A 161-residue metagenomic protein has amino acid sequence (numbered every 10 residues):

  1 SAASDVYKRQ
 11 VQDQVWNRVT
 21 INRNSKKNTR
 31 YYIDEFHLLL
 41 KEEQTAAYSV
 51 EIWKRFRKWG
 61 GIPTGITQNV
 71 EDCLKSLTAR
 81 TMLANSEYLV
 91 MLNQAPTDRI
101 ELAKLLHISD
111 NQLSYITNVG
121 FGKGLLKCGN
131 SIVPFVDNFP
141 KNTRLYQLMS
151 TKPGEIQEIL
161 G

Functional and structural regions predicted by a protein language model:
S1-D5, Q10-I21, S25, N118-G161: Conserved P-loop NTPase motor module
S4-I116, K141: Conserved P-loop NTPase motor cores
